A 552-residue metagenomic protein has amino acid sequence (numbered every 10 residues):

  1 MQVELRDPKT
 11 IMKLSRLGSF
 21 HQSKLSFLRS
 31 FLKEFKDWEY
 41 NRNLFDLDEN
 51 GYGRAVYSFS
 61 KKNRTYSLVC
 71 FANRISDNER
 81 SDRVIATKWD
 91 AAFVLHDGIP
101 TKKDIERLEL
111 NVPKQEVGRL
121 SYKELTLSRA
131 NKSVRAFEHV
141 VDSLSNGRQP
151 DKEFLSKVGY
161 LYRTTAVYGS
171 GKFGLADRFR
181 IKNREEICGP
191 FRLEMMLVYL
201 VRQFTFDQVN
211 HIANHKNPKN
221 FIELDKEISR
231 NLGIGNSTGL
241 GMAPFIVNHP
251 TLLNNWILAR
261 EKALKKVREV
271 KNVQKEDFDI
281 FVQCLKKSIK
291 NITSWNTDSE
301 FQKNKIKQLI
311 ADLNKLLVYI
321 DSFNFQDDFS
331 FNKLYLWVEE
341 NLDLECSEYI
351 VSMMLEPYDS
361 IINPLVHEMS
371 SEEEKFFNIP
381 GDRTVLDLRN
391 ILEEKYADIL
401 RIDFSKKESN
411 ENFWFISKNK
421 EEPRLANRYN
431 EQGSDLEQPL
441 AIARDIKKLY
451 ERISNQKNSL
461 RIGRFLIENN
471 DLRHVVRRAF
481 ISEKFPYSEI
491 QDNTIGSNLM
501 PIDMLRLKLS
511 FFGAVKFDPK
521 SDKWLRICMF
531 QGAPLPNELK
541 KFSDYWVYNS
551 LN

Functional and structural regions predicted by a protein language model:
Q2-S19, N50-Y52, T65, N220 (+13 more regions): Long, solvent-exposed non-transmembrane regions
R16-R42: Amphipathic alpha-helical segments
R29-L32, E138-V141, S145, G159-Y162 (+28 more regions): Residue-level detector of alpha-helical secondary structure
L32-W89, L386-D387, I391, L400-I402 (+5 more regions): Amphipathic, interaction-prone secondary-structure segments
N63-L127, V198-N214, P218-I246, N255-L258 (+9 more regions): Intrinsically disordered, low-complexity regulatory segments enriched in Ser/Thr/Pro and charged residues
N111-R180: Charged, structured surface patches that assemble and position nucleic-acid processing machinery
E340-S347, G381, R401, S417 (+5 more regions): Long C-terminal interaction/binding lobes of large macromolecular proteins
N498-N552: Long, highly charged alpha-helical interaction/scaffolding segments
